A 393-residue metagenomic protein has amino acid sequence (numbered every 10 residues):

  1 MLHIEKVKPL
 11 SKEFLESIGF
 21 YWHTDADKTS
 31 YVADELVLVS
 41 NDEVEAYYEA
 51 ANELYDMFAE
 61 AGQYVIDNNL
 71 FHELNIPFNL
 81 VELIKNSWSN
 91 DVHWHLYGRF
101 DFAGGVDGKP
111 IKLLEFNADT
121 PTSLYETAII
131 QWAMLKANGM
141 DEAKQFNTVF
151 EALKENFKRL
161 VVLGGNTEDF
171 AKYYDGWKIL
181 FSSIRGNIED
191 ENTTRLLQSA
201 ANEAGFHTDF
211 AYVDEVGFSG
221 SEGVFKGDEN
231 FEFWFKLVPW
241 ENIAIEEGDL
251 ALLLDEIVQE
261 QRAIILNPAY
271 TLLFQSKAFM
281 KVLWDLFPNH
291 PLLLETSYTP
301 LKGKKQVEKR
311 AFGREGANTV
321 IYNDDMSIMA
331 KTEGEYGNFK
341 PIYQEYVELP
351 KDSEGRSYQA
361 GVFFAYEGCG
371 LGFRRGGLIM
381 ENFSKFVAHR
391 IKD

Functional and structural regions predicted by a protein language model:
M1-D393: Preference for protein termini
